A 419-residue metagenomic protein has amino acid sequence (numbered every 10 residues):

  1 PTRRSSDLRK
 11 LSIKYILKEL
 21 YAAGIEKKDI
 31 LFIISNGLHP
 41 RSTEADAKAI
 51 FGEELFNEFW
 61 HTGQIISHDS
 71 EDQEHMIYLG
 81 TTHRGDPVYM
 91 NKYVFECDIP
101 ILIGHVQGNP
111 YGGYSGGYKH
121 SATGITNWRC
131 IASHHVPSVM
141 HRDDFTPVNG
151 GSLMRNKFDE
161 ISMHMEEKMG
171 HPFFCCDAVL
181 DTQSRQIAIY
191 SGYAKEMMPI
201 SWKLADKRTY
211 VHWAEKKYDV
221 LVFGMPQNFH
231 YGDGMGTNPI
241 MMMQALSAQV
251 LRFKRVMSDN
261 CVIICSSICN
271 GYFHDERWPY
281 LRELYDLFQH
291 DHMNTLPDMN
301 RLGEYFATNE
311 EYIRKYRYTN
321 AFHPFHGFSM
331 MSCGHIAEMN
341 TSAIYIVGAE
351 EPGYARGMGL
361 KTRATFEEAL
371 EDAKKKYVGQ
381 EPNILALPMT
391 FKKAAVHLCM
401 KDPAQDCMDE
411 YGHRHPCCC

Functional and structural regions predicted by a protein language model:
T2-S5: Short, small-residue-biased leader/transition segments that mark boundaries at the very start of proteins
K27-G37, V262-S267, I344-G348: Short internal beta-strands
R41-Y114: An acidic, phosphate/nucleotide-engaging active-site surface
P100, H105-G108, S115-D159, M163 (+2 more regions): Mobile "lid/hinge" segments at catalytic clefts and subdomain interfaces of large enzymes
P110-A132, T237-Q249, L284-F288: A short, gly/pro- and small-residue-rich
T146-G232: Membrane-embedded hairpin module used as a gating/binding unit in multi-pass transport and secretion proteins
I240-I344: C-terminal catalytic subdomain
M331-C419: Extended hydrophobic packing segments that form well-structured cores
